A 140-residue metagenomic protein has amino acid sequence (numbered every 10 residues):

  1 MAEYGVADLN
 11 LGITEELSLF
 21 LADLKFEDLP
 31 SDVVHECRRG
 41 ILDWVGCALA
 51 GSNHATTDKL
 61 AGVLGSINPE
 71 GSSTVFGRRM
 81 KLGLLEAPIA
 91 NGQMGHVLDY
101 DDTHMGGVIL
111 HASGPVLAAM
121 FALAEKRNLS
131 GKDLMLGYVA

Functional and structural regions predicted by a protein language model:
A2-A140: N-terminal core-entry segment
